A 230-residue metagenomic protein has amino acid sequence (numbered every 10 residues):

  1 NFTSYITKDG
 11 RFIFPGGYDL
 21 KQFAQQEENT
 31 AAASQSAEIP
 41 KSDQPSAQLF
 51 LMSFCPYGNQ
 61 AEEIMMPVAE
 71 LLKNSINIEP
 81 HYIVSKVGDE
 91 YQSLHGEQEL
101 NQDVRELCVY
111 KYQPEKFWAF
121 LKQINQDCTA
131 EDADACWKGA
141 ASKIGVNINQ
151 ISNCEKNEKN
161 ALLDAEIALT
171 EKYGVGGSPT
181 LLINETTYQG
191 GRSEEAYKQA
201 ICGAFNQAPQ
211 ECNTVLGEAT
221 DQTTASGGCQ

Functional and structural regions predicted by a protein language model:
N1-F23, S46, F50-M52, E63-E70 (+2 more regions): C-terminal cap of thioredoxin/glutaredoxin-like
T30-P45: A short beta-strand-turn-helix
P40-D43, Q98-N101, K172-G176: Extracellular/periplasmic catalytic domains that process cell-envelope and extracellular macromolecules
S42-P45, E62-Y82: Conserved helix-turn-beta segment immediately C-terminal to the redox Cys motif in thioredoxin-like folds
C55-G58: Short cysteine clusters
N74-E99, E106, S152-N160: Thiol-based oxidoreductase modules, predominantly thioredoxin-like and allied folds used for disulfide exchange
L100-D103, W118, E195: A structural signal for well-ordered alpha-helical segments within the folded catalytic domains of diverse enzymes
K116-Q126: Amphipathic, charged-and-aliphatic alpha-helical interface segments that function as noncatalytic docking
